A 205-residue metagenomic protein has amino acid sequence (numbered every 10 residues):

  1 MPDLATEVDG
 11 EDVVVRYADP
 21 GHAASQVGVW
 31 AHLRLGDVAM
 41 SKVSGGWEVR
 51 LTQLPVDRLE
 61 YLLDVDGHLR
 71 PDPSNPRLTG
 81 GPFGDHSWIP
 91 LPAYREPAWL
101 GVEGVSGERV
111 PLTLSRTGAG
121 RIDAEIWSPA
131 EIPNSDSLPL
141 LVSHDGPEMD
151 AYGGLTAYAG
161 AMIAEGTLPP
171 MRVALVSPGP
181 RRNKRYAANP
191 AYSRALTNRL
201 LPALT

Functional and structural regions predicted by a protein language model:
M1-V56, D64-Y94: Aromatic-rich carbohydrate-binding modules that target alpha-glucans
D57-G67, L138, Y192, L196 (+2 more regions): Short beta-strand segments enriched for Tyr within beta-sheet-rich domains, predominantly fibronectin type III
E60-Y61, V65, S87, P170 (+1 more regions): A solvent-exposed interaction/effector surface
P90-I126: Compositionally biased low-complexity segments at domain edges in trafficked proteins and select soluble regulators
L114-G118, A130, G146-E148: Short, flexible loop/turn elements at secondary-structure junctions
G118, S135-D136, E165-P169: Extracellular/periplasmic catalytic domains that process cell-envelope and extracellular macromolecules
E125-S128, N134-P147: Short beta-strand element of the alpha/beta-hydrolase
V142, G146-A203: Cap/lid segment of the alpha/beta-hydrolase catalytic domain
